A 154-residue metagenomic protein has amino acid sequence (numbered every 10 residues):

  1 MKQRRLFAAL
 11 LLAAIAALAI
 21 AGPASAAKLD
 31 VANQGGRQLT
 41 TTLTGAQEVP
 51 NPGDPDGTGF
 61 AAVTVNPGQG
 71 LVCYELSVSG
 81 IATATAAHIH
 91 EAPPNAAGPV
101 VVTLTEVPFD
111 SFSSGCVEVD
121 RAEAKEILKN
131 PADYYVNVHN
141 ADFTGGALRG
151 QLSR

Functional and structural regions predicted by a protein language model:
K2-L10, A14-A87, E91-R154: Metal-centered catalytic cores of metalloenzymes
